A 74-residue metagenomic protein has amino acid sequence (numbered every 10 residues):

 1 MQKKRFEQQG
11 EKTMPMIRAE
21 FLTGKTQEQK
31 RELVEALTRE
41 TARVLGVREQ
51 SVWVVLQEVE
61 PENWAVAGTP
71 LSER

Functional and structural regions predicted by a protein language model:
M1-T13: Short, Lys/Arg-enriched N-terminal segments with co-localized hydrophobic residues within the first ~10-30 amino acids
Q2, R31-L33, L71: Residues in and immediately flanking transmembrane alpha helices
G10-E11, T23, V66: Low-complexity intrinsically disordered segments
M16, F21-W53: Amphipathic, hydrophobic secondary-structure cores in small proteins
R43-L71: C-terminal structural segments of small proteins and small subunits
R74: A charged helix-plus-loop insertion that forms the helical arch/lid used to bind and gate nucleic-acid substrates
